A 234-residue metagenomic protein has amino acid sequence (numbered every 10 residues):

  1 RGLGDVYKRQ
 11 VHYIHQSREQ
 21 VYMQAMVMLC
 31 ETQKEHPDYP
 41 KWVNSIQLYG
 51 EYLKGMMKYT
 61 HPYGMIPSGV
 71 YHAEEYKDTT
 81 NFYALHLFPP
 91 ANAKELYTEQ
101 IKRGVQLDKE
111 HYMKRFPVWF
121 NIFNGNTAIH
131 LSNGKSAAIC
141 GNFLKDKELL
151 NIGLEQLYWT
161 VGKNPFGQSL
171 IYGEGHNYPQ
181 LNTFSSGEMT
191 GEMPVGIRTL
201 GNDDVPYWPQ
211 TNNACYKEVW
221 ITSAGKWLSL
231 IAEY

Functional and structural regions predicted by a protein language model:
G2-Y7: Short, small-residue-biased leader/transition segments that mark boundaries at the very start of proteins
R9-G55, A73-Y234: Aromatic (Trp/Tyr) and acidic
P62, I66, G173-G175: Extracellular/surface-associated beta-sandwich interaction domains
G69: Active-site capping/gating regions of soluble enzymes
